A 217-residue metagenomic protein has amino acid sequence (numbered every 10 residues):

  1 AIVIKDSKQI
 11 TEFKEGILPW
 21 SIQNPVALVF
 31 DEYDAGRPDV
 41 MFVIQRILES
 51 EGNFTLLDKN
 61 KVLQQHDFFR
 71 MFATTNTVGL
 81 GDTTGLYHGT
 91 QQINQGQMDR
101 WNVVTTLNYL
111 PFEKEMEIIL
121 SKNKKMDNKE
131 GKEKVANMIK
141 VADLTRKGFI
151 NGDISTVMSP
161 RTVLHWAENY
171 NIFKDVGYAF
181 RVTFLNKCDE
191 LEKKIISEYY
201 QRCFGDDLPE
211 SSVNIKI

Functional and structural regions predicted by a protein language model:
A1-I217: C-terminal regulatory/interaction module of P-loop NTP-utilizing enzymes
